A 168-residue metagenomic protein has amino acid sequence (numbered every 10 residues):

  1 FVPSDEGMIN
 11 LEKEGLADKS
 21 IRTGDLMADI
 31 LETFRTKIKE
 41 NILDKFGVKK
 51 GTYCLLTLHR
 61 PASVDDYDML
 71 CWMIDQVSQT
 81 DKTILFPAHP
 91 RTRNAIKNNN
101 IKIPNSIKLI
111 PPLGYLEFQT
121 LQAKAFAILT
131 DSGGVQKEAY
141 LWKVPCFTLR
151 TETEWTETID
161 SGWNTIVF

Functional and structural regions predicted by a protein language model:
F1-V64: A nucleotide-sugar donor-handling region in carbohydrate enzymes
V2, R22, P87, L129-T130: Short beta-strand scaffold positions
I21-T23, K108-P111, T165-F168: Short acidic-hydrophobic, aromatic-tinged amphipathic segments that line or gate anion-handling sites
D25-M27, P111-L116, T151-W155: Short, acidic/turn-prone active-site loops that include or flank metal/cofactor- and phosphate-binding residues
I38-K124: Donor-nucleotide binding loops and adjacent catalytic segments primarily of GT-B fold Leloir glycosyltransferases
L121-T158: A donor-sugar binding/catalytic signature common to diverse glycosyltransferases and related nucleotide-sugar
W155-F168: Change "using UDP/GDP/dTDP sugars" to "using nucleotide sugars
